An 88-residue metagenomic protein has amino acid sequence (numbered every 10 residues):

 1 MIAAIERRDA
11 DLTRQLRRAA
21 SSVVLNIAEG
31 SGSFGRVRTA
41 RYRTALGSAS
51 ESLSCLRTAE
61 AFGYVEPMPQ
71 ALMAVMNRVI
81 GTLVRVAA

Functional and structural regions predicted by a protein language model:
M1-A88: Amphipathic alpha-helical assembly/interaction segments
